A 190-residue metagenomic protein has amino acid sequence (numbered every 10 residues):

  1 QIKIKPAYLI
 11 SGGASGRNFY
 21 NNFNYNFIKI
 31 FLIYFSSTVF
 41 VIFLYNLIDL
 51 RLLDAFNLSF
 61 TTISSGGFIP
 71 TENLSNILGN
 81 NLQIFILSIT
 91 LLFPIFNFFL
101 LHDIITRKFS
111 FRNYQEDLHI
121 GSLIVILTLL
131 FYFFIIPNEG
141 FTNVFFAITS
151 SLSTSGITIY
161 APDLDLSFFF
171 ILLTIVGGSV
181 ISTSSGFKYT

Functional and structural regions predicted by a protein language model:
Q1-T190: Membrane-proximal intracellular helices of multi-pass ion channels
